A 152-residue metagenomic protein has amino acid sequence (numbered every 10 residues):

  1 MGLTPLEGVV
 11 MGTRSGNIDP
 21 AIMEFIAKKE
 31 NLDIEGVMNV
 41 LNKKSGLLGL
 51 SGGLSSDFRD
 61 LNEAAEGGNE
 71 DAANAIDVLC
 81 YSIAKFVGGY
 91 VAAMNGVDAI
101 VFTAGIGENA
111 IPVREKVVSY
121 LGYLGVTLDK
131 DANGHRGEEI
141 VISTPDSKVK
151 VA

Functional and structural regions predicted by a protein language model:
M1-A27: Glycine-rich phosphate-binding loop of actin/hexokinase-like ATP-binding domains
V9-G16, S51, A73-I76, G107: Hydrophobic alpha-helical scaffolding
I18, N42, S56, N95-V97: Short gly/pro-enriched beta-turn/loop segments at secondary-structure junctions
K29-A75: A mobile "lid/hinge" subdomain adjacent to the ATP/sugar-phosphate binding pocket shared across diverse ATP-dependent
A65, V101-I106: Active-site proximal loops enriched in glycine and acidic residues that flank catalytic Cys/His/Asp and coordinate
D71-V97, G107-A152: Internal helix-turn-beta structural module
